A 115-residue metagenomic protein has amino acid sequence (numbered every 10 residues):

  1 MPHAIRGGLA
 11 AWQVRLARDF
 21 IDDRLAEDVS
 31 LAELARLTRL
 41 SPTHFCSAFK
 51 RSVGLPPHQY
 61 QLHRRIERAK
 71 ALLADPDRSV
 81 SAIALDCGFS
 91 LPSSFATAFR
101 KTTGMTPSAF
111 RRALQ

Functional and structural regions predicted by a protein language model:
M1-G8, L16, D22, D28-R64 (+1 more regions): Basic/polar phosphate-binding segments, predominantly the helix-turn-helix DNA-binding elements of transcriptional
I21-R24, L73: Short helix-to-turn junction characteristic of helix-turn-helix DNA-binding domains, especially the helix
D28, D77-R78: Residue at a beta-strand N-cap/secondary-structure junction
A74, F110-Q115: C-terminal "cap" of GNAT-fold acetyltransferases
D75-P76, F89: Short helix-capping/turn signature of helix-turn-helix
